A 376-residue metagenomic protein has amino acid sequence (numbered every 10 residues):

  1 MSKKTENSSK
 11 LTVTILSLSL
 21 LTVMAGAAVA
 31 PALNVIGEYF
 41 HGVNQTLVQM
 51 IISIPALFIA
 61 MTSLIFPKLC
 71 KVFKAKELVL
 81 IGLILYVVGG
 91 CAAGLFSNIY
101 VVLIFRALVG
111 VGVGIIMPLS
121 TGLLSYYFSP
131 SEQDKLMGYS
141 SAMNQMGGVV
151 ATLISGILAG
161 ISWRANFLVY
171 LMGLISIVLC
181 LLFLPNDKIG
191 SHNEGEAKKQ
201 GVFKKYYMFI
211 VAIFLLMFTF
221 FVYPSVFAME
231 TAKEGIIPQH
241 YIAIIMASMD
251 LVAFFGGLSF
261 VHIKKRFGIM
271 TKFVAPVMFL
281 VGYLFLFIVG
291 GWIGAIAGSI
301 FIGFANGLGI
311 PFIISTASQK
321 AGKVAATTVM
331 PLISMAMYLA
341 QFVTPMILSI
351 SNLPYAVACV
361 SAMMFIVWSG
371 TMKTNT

Functional and structural regions predicted by a protein language model:
L11-Q45, S63-F66, Y223-A228: Extracytoplasmic
M61-I99: Conserved MFS/SLC helix-loop-helix module at the cytosolic interface between two early adjacent transmembrane helices
T62-K74, F255-G268: Helix-to-loop junctions at the C-terminal end of transmembrane segments in multipass secondary transporters
G89, Y100-V109, I293-F301: Paired small-residue
I99, F105-N144: Cytoplasmic helix-loop-helix junction between adjacent transmembrane helices in 12-TM secondary transporters
P130-S131, K135, Y139-P185: Helix-loop-helix hairpin linking two adjacent transmembrane segments in secondary transporters
Y206-A247, A253: Extracytoplasmic gate region of multi-pass secondary transporters
T316-Y355: A late C-terminal transmembrane helix in Major Facilitator Superfamily
